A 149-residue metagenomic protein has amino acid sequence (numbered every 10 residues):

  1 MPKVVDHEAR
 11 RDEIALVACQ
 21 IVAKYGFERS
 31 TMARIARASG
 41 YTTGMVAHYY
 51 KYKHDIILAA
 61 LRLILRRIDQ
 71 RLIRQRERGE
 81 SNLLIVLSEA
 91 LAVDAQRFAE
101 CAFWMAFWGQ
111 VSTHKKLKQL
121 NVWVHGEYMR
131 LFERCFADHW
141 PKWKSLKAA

Functional and structural regions predicted by a protein language model:
M1-A9: N-terminal intrinsically disordered/low-complexity leader segments
E13, V17-D55, A59: Helix-turn-helix
E13, V17-K24, Q70-R74, F103-F107: Solvent-exposed, amphipathic alpha-helical segments
Y50, A92, A106-T113: Short helix-capping/turn signature of helix-turn-helix
A59, Q70-E100, A149: Hydrophobic alpha-helical connector segments
R62-I68: Short, basic, alpha-helical segments at the C-terminal edge of helix-turn-helix-like DNA-binding modules
R74, Q96-M105, K115-W140: Amphipathic alpha-helical packing segments from all-alpha helical-bundle domains
W108, S145-A149: Hydrophobic alpha-helical segments that form the core of small-molecule binding pockets and/or dimer interfaces
